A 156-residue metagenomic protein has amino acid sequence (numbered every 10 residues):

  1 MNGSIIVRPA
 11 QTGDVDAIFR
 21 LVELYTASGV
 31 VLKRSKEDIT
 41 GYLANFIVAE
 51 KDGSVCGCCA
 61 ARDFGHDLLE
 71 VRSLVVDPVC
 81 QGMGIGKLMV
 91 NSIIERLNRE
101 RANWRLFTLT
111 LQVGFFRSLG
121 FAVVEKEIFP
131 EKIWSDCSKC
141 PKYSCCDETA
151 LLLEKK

Functional and structural regions predicted by a protein language model:
M1-L32, E50, E148-A150: Short amphipathic alpha-helix that is part of the acyltransferase structural core
V22, F116, F121: Conserved active-site tyrosine of GNAT-family acetyltransferases
D38-K51, S144-D147: A short helix-loop-beta-strand connector motif used in the catalytic cores of GNAT acetyltransferases and, in some
V48, S54-D63, D67-V75: Conserved beta-strand in the GNAT
D67, L111-Q112: A generic "binding-loop/recognition-motif" signal
V76, G82-E95, T108: Conserved acetyl-CoA-binding loop-helix of GNAT-fold acetyltransferases
L97-L111: Conserved GNAT acetyl-CoA-binding A-motif
A122-A150: Conserved catalytic-core motifs of GNAT/GCN5-like acyltransferases
